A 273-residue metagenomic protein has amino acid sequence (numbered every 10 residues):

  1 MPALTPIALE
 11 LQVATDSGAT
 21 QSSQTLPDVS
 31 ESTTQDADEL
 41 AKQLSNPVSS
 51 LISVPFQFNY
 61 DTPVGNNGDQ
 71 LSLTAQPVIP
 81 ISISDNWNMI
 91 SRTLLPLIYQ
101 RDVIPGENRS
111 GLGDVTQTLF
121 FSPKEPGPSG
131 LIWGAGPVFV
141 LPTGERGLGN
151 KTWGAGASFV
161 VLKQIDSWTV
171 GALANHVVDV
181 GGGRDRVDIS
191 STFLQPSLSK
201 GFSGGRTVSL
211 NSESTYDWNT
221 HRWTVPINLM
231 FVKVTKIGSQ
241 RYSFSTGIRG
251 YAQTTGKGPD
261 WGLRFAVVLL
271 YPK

Functional and structural regions predicted by a protein language model:
M1-P6: Sec-dependent N-terminal signal peptides
I7, V13-K273: Transmembrane beta-barrel domains of Gram-negative outer membranes and organellar outer membranes
